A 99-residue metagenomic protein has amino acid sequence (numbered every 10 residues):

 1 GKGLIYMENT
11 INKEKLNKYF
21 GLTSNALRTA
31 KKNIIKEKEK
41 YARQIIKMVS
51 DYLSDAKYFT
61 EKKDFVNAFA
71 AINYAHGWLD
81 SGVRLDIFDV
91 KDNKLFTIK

Functional and structural regions predicted by a protein language model:
G3-K99: Long, charged/polar, soluble alpha-helical segments
